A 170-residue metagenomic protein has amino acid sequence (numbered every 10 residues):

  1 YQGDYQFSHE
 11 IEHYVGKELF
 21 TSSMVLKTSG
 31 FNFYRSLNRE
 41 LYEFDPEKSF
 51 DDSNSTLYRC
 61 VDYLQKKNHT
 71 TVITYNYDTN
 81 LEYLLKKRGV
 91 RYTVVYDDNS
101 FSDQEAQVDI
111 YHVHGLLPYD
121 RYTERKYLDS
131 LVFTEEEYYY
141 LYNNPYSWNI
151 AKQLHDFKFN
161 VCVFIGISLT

Functional and structural regions predicted by a protein language model:
Y1-T170: Conserved catalytic-core helix/loop/strand module for nucleotide-ribose chemistry
